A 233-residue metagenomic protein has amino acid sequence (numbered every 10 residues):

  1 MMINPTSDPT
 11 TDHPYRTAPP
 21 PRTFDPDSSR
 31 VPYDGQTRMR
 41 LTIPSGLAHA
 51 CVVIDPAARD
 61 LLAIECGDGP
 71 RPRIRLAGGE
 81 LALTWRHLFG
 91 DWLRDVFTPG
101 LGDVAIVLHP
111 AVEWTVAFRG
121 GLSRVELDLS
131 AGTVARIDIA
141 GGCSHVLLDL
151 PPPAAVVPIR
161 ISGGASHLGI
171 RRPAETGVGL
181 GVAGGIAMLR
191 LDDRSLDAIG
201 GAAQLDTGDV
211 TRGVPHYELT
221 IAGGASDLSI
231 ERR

Functional and structural regions predicted by a protein language model:
M1-R30: Gly/Pro-rich, low-complexity intrinsically disordered segments
P26-Y33, V52-A57, L62-G100, L147-R233: Short, surface-exposed interaction patches in beta-rich subdomains that mediate adhesion/assembly near membranes
R38, L47, L101, E113-T115 (+8 more regions): Surface-exposed or flexible loop/turn and strand-edge residues in extracellular/cell-surface modules
L41-I43: Short acidic/polar, Gly/Pro-enriched loop/turn segments located at secondary-structure boundaries
A48-V52, R119-D128, R160-H167: Charged, low-complexity, helix/coiled-coil-prone segments
G102-I106: Short, charged beta->alpha transition segments
H109-E113, R119-L122, D128-C143, P151-V156 (+1 more regions): Extended beta-solenoid/beta-helix repeat architectures
